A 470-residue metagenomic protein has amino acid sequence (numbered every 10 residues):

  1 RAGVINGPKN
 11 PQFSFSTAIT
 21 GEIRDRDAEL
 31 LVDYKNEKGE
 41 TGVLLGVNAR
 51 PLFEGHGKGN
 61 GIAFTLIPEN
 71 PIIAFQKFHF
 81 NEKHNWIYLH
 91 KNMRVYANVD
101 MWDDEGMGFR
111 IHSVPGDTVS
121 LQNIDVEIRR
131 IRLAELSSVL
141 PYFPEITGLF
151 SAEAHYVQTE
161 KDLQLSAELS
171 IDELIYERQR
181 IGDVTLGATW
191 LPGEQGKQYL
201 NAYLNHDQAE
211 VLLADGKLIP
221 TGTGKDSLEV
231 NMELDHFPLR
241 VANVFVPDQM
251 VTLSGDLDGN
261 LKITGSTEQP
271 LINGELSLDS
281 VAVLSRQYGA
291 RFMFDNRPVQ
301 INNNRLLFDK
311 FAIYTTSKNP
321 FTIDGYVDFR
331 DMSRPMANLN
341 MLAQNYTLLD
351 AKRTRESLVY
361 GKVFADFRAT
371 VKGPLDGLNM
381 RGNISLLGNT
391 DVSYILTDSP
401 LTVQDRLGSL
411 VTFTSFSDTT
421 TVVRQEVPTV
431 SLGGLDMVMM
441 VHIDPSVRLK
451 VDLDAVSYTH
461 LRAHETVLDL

Functional and structural regions predicted by a protein language model:
R1-N260, E268-R368, P374-H464, L468: Interface amphipathic segments
